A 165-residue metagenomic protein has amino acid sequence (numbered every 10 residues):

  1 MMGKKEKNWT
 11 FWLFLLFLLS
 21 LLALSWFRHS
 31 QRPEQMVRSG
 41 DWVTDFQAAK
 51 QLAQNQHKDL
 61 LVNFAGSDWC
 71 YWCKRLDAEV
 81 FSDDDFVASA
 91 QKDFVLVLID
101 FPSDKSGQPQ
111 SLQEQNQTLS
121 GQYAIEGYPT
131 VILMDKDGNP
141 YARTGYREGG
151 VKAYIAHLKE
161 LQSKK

Functional and structural regions predicted by a protein language model:
M1-S39: N-terminal targeting signals for export/organelle localization
W42-L60, A90: A short beta-strand-turn-helix
W42-V43, D83-E114: Thiol-based oxidoreductase modules, predominantly thioredoxin-like and allied folds used for disulfide exchange
Q54-N55, A88-Q91, Y123-G127: Extracellular/periplasmic catalytic domains that process cell-envelope and extracellular macromolecules
H57-L60, A65-W69, G127: Short pre-active-site segment immediately N-terminal to redox-active cysteine/selenocysteine motifs in thiol-based
L60-N63, V95-L98, T130-L133: Structural recognition of the beta-strand scaffold that forms the well-ordered cores of secreted hydrolase catalytic
A65-F81: Conserved redox-active cysteine motifs that mediate thiol-disulfide chemistry, especially di-cysteine Cys-X(1-2)-Cys
E79-V80, G121-Q122, E126-K165: Non-catalytic, surface beta->alpha helical segment in thiol-disulfide oxidoreductase systems
